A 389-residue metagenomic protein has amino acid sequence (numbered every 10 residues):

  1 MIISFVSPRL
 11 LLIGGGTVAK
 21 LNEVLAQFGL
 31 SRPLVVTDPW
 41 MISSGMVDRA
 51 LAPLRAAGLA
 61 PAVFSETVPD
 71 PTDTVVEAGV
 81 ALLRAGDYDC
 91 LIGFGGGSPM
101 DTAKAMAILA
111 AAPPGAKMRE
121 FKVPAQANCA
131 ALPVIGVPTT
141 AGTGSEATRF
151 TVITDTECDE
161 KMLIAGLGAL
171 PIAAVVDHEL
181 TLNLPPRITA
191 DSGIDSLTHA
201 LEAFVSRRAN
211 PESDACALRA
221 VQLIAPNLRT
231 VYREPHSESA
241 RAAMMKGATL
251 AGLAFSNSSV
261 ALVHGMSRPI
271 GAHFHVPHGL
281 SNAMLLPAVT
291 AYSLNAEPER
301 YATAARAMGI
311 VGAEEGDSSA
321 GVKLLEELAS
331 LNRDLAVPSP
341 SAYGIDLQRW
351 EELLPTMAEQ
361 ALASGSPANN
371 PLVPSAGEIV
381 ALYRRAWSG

Functional and structural regions predicted by a protein language model:
M1-C90, P340: ATP/NTP phosphate-donor binding region
L10-L11, R32-L34, P61-A62, D89-I92 (+7 more regions): Structural motif
V18-L21, S43-M46, D73-V75, S98-A103 (+3 more regions): Short glycine/serine/threonine-rich phosphate/pyrophosphate-binding segments that cradle anionic phosphate groups
A19, A111-A209, R300-A307: A glycine/threonine-rich phosphate-anchoring loop and its flanking beta-alpha core in nucleotide/phosphate-binding
L83-A125, A131-T139, M266: A short, small-residue-rich loop immediately preceding and capping a beta-strand
A203-S330: Active-site segments that bind and position negatively charged phosphate/pyrophosphate groups
P287-G389: Mobile late-domain/C-terminal helix-loop "cap" segments that border catalytic sites or the cytosolic face
